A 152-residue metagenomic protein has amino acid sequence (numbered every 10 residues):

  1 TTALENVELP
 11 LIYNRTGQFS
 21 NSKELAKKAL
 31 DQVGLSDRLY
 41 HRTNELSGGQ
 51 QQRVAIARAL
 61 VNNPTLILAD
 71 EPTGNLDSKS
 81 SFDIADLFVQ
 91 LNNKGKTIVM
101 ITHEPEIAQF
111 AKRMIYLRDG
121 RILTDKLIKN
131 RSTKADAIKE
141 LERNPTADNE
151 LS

Functional and structural regions predicted by a protein language model:
T1-L9: Short coil-to-helix segment of the ABC ATPase nucleotide-binding domain corresponding to the Q-loop/switch region
E8-N21, Q32: ABC-type ATPase nucleotide-binding domains, specifically the catalytic core motifs of the NBD
R42-L46, Q50-Q52: Conserved ABC ATPase signature
I56, I84: Hydrophobic anchor residue at the start of the ABC signature
N63: Conserved catalytic motifs of ABC-family nucleotide-binding domains
I67-D70: Catalytic Walker B motif of ABC-type/P-loop ATPase nucleotide-binding domains
S78-S80: Helix N-cap at the start of a conserved alpha-helix in ABC-type nucleotide-binding domains
